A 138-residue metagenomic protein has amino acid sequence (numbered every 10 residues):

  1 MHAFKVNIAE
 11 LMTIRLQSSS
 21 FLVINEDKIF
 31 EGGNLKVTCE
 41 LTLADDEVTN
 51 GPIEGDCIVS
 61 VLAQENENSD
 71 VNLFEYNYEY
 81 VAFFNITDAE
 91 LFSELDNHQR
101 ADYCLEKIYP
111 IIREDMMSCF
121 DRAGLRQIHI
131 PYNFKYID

Functional and structural regions predicted by a protein language model:
M1-Y103, K107, E114, S118 (+1 more regions): N-terminal intrinsically disordered, cationic/polar leader segments that include organellar targeting peptides
